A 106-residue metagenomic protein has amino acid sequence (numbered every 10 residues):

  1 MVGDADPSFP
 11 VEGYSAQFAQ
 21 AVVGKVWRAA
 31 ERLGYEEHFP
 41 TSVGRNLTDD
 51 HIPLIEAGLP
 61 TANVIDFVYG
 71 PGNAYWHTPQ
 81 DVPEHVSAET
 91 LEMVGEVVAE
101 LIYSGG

Functional and structural regions predicted by a protein language model:
V2-G106: Active-site-adjacent substrate-binding region of metalloamidase/peptidase-like peptide-processing proteins
